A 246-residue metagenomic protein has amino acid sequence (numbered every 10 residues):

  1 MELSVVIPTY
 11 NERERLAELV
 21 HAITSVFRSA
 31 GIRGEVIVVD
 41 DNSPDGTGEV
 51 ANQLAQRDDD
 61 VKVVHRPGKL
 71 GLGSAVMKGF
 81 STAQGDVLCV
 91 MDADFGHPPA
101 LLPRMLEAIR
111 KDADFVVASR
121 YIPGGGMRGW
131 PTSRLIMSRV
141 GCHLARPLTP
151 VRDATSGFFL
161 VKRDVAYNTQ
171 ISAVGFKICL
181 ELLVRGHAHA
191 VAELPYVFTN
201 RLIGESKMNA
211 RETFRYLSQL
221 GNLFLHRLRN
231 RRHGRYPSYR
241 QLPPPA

Functional and structural regions predicted by a protein language model:
M1-E2, R146-P150, I171-A246: Hydrophobic helical membrane-anchoring modules
E2-I7, L16, I23, G34-V39 (+1 more regions): Hydrophobic targeting segments
E12-L16, S43, P98: Donor nucleotide-sugar binding loop of glycosyltransferases
E12-R28: Short, well-formed alpha-helical segments that are part of the catalytic scaffolds of diverse glycosyltransferases
G34-I37, G48-T82: Conserved donor nucleotide-binding strand/loop of the catalytic core
D40-E49, F95: A conserved acidic beta->alpha catalytic loop
V64-T82, V87, G96-F176, R201-F214 (+2 more regions): Acceptor/aglycone-binding surface of glycosyltransferases and processive sugar-polymer synthases
